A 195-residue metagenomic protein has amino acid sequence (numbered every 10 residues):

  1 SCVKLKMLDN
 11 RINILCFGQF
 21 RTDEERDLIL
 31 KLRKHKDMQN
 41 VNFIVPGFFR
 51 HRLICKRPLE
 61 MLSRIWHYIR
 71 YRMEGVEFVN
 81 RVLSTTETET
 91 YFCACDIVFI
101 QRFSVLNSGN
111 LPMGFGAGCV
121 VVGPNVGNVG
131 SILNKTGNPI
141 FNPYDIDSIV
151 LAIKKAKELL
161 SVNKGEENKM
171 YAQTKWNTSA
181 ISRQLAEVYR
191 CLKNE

Functional and structural regions predicted by a protein language model:
S1, M7-E24, I44: Conserved donor-binding/catalytic core segment of Leloir-type glycosyltransferases
I12, R21-K34, P112: A conserved mid-protein helix/loop that constitutes part of the nucleotide-sugar donor-binding site
G47-F49, C55-E89: Nucleotide-activated donor-binding/catalytic signature segment of Leloir-type glycosyltransferases, i.e., the conserved
L83-C95, P112, G116, G130: Short acidic alpha-helix that forms the nucleotide-activated donor recognition element in Leloir-type transferases
M113, V126-I140: Short acidic/histidine- and often glycine-rich active-site loop of Leloir-type glycosyltransferases that engages
V120-G123: Short hydrophobic beta-strand element within catalytic cores of glycosyltransferases and related nucleotide-activated
K135-D147, K154-S161: Conserved acidic donor-binding segment of nucleotide-sugar-dependent glycosyltransferases
L160-C191: A charged, aromatic-enriched C-terminal amphipathic alpha-helix characteristic of glycosyltransferases across folds
